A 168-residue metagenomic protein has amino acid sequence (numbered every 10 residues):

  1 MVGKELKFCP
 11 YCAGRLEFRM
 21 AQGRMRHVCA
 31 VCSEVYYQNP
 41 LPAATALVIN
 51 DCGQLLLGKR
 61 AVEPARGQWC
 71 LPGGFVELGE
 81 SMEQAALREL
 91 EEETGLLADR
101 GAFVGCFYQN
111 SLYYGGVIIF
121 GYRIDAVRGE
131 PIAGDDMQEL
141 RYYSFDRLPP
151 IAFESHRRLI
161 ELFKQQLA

Functional and structural regions predicted by a protein language model:
L6, R26: Residues immediately within or flanking Cys/His clusters that coordinate Zn2+ in small zinc-binding modules
C9-C12, C29-C32: Short cysteine-rich clusters marking metal-coordination/redox-active sites
G14, A44, G53, I118-F120 (+1 more regions): Change "...and in nucleic-acid phosphodiester-cleaving endonucleases..." to "...and in nucleic-acid processing enzymes
L16-F18, Y37: Short functional micro-motifs and their immediate structural scaffolds
V31-L55, F75: Conserved N-terminal beta-strand and adjoining loop/helix that marks the start of the Nudix/MutT-like hydrolase domain
V48-I49, L57, I124, Y142: Conserved hydrophobic "DFG−1" position in protein kinase catalytic cores
I49-E92: Conserved Nudix-box catalytic region and its N-terminal flanking loop in Nudix hydrolases and closely related
V76-R100, G105-L162: Unchanged
